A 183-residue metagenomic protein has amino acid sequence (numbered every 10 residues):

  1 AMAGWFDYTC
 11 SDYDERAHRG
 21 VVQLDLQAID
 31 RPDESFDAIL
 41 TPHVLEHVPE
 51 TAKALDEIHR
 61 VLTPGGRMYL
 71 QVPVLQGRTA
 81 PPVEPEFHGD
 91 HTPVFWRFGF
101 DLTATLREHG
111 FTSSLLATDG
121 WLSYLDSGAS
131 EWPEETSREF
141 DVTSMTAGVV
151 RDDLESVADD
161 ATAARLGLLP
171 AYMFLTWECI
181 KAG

Functional and structural regions predicted by a protein language model:
A1-E84, W96-H109, D152-S156, M173-K181: Conserved SAM-binding loop
E84-E86, S130: Short secondary-structure boundary/capping segments
G89-F95: A short acidic, glycine-rich active-site loop that binds or catalyzes chemistry on phosphate/adenosine moieties
S114-G183: A C-terminal cap/extension of S-adenosyl-L-methionine-dependent methyltransferases that defines the acceptor-substrate
